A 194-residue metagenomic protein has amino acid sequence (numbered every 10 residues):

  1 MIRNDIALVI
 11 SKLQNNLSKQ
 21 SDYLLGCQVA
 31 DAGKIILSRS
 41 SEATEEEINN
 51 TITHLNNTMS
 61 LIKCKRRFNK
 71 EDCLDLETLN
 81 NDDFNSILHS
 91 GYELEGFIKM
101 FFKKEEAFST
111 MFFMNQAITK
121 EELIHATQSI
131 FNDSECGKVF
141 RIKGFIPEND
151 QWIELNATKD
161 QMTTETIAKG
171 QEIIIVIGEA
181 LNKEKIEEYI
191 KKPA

Functional and structural regions predicted by a protein language model:
M1-Q20, S40-I48: Conserved Switch II/interswitch segment of TRAFAC-class P-loop GTPases
L8-I10, T158, E179: Generic beta-structure capping elements
D22-A168, L181-K183, K191-P193: C-terminal accessory "lid"/substrate-recognition subdomains
I173: Tryptophan-rich substrate-binding surfaces of secreted polymer-degrading and adhesive proteins
V176: Flexible loop/N-cap segments at domain edges
